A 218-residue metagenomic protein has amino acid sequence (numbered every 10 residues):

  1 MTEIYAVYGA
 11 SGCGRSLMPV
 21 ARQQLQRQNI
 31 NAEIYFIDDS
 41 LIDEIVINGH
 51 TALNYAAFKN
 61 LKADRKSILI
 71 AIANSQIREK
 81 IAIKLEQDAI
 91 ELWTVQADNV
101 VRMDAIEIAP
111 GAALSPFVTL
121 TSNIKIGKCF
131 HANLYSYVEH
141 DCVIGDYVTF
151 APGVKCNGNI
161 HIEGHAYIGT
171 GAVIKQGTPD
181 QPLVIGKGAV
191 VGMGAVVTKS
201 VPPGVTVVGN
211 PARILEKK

Functional and structural regions predicted by a protein language model:
T2-A21: Glycine-rich adenosine-cofactor-binding loop
G12-C13, Q76-I77, E107: Short alpha-helical
C13, I42, R213: Conserved Rossmann-like nucleotide-cofactor binding loop
M18-V20, K80-K84, I126, P202-P203: Short amphipathic alpha-helical segments
R27-I45: NAD(P)-binding Rossmann-fold cofactor-contacting core
L41-V101: Phosphate-bearing ligand-interacting subdomains that bind or position ATP/ADP/UDP/GDP/NAD(P) or nucleotide-linked
V95-V208, A212-L215: Structural signal for interior beta-strand "rungs" in well-ordered beta-sheet cores of soluble enzyme domains
